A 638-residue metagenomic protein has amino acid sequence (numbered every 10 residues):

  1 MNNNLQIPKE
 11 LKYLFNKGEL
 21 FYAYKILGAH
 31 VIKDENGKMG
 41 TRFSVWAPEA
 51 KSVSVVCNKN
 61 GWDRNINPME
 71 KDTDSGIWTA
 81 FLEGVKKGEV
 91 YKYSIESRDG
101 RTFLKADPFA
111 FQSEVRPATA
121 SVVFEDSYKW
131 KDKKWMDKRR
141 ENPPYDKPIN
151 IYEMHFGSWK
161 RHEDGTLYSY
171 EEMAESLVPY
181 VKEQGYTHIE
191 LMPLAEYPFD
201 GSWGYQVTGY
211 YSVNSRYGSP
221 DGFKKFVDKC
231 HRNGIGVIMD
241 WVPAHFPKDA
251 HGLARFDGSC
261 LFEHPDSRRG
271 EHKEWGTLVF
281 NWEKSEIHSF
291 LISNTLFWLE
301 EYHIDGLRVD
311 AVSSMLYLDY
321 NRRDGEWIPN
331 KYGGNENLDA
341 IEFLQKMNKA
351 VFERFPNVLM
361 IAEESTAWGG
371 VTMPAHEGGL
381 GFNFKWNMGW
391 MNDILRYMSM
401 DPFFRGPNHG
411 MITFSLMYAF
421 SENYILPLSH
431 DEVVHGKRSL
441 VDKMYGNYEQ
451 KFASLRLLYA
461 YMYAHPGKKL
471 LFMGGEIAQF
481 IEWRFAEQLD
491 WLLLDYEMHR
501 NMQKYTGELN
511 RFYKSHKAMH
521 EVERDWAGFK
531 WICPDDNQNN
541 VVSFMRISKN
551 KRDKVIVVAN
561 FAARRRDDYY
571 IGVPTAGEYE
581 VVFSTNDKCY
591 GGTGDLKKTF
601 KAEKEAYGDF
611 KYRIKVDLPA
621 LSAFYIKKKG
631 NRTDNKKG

Functional and structural regions predicted by a protein language model:
M1-K147, E171-V181, G185, E449-F452 (+2 more regions): Carbohydrate-interacting/catalytic domains
A47-E49, T73, G84, H155-K160 (+7 more regions): Short, flexible loop/turn elements at secondary-structure junctions
C57, L82, I95, P193-A195 (+4 more regions): Glycine-rich, histidine-containing beta strand-loop boundary motifs that form or position
E114, M136-P148, H155-E336, V616: Substrate-binding/active-site clefts of carbohydrate-active enzymes
P179, K225, S293, F297 (+4 more regions): Alpha-helical scaffolding segments of alpha/beta enzyme cores, especially the outer helices of TIM-barrel or partial
H303-D305, Y320-Q488, L493, K514-K588 (+1 more regions): Conserved alpha/beta catalytic core and glycan-binding cleft of carbohydrate-active enzymes
